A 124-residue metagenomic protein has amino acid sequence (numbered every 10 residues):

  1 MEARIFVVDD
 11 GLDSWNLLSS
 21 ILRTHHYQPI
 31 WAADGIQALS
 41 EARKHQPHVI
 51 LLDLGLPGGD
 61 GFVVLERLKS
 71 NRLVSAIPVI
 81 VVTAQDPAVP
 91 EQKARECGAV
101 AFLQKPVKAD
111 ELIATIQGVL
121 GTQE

Functional and structural regions predicted by a protein language model:
L12-I30, C97: Two-component/phosphorelay signaling modules centered on CheY-like receiver
D13, D34-Q37, D60-E66: Acidic catalytic/metal-coordinating carboxylates
N16-S19, V63, D86-A101, A114: Alpha4 helix (beta4-alpha4-beta5 surface) of REC/receiver domains from two-component response regulators
S40, F62-S75: Short amphipathic alpha-helix used as the core "switch/output" element in two-component signaling
H45-L51, L56: Active-site beta3 strand of CheY-like receiver
P57, S75, P87, P106: The feature encodes the CheY-like receiver
V107-I116: C-terminal output helix
